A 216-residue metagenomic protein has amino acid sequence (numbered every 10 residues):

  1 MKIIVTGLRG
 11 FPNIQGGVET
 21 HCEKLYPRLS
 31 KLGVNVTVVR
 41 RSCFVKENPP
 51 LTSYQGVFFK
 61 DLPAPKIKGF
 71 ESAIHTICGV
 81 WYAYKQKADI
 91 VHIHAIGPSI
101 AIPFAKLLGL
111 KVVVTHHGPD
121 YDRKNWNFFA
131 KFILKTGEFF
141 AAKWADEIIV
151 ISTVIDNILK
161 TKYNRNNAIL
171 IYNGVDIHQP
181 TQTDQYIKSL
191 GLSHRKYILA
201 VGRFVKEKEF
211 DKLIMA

Functional and structural regions predicted by a protein language model:
M1-F44, Q86, M215: N-terminal subdomain of nucleotide-sugar transferases
I4, G191-K208, I214: Conserved donor-binding/catalytic core segment of Leloir-type glycosyltransferases
Q15, I177-P180, V205-F210: A short, basic/aromatic alpha-helical/loop segment that forms part of the nucleotidyl-sugar donor-binding site
P49-P50, P180-L192: A short helix/loop element that forms part of the nucleotide-sugar donor recognition site in Leloir-type
Y54-W81, R123-A130: A short, charged, and often flexible helix/loop element on the N-terminal side of the glycosyltransferase catalytic
E71-Y84, A88-H117, Y121: An aromatic- and histidine-rich active-site surface loop
W81-Y84, L107, K131-I148: Membrane-proximal helix-turn-helix segments that form the acceptor-binding/catalytic region of lipid-linked
V154, G174: Carbohydrate-associated surface elements
